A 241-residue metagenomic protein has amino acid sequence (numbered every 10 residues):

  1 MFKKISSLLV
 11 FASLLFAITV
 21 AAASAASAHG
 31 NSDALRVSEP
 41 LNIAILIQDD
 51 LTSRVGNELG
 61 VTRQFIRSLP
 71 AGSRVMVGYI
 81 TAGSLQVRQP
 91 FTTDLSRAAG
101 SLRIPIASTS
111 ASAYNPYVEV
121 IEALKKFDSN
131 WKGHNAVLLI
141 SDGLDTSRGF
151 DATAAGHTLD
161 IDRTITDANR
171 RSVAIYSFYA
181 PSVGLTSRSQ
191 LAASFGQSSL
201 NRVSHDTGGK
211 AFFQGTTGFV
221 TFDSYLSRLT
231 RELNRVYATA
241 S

Functional and structural regions predicted by a protein language model:
K3, A12, A21-A44, L51-G56: Acidic, polar low-complexity linker/tail segments
R36-F91, E119-V120, N135-I140, F178: Von Willebrand factor
L46-D50, A123, H134-A154, A180-S182 (+1 more regions): DG-centered beta-turn motif at the end of beta-strands
S53-G56, L85-Q89, V120-I121, D145-F150 (+2 more regions): Extracytoplasmic/secreted cell-surface and envelope-processing proteins
I66, V75-I104, K126-D128, S187-L200: Short beta-strand-loop
L85, R97-N135, P181-T186, T221: Von Willebrand factor
G143-S199: VWA/integrin I-like adhesion module and closely mimicked acidic/polar interface patches used
S194, G215-S241: C-terminal "exit" segments of structured domains
